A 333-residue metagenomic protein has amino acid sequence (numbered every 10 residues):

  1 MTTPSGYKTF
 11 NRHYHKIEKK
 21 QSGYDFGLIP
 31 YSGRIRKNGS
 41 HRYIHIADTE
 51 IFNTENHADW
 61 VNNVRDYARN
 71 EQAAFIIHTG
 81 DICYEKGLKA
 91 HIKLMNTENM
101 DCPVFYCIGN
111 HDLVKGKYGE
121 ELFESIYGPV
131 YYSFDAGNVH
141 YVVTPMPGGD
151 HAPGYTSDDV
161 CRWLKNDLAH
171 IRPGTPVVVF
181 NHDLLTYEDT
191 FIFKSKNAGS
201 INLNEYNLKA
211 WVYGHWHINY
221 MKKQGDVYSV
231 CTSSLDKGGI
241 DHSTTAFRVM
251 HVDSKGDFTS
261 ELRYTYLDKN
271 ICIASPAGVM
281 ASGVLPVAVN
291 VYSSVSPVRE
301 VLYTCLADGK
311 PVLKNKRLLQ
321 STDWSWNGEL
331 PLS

Functional and structural regions predicted by a protein language model:
T3, Y7-A90: N-terminal active-site segment of His-dependent metallophosphoesterases
T3-Q21, L88-P173, S195-A210, Y220-S254: Extended active-site neighborhood of metal-dependent phosphoesterases/phosphodiesterases
P4, C305-V312: Change "in extracellular beta-sheet-rich domains … of secreted and cell-surface proteins" to "in beta-sheet-rich domains
D48, G80-D81, G109-N110, H182 (+1 more regions): Active-site glycine-centered loops adjacent to acidic/histidine catalytic or metal-binding residues that shape
A169-E188: Short acidic, glycine-rich surface-loop motifs adjacent to enzyme active sites
V179-L184, K209-N219: Histidine-centered catalytic micro-motifs
V227-S294, R299-Y303, S333: Binuclear metal-dependent phosphoesterase catalytic core
Q320-S333: Aromatic sugar-binding surface patches on proteins that engage polysaccharides or sugar-phosphate polymers
